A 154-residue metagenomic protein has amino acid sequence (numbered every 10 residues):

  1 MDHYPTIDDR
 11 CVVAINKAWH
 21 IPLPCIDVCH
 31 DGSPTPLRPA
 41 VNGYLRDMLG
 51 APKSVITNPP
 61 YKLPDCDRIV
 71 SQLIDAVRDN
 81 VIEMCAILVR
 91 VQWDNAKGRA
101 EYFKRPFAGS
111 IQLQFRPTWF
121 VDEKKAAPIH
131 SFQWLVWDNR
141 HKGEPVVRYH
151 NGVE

Functional and structural regions predicted by a protein language model:
M1-E154: Class I S-adenosyl-L-methionine-dependent methyltransferase catalytic core
